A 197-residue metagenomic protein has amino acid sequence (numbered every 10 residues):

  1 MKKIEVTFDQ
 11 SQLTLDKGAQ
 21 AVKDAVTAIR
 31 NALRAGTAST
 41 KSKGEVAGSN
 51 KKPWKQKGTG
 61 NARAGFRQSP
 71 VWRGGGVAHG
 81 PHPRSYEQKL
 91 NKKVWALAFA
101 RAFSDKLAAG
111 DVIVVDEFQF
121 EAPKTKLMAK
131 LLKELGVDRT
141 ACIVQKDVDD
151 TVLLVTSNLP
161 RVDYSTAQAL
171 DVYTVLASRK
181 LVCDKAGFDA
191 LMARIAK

Functional and structural regions predicted by a protein language model:
M1-A35, G80-K197: Extended polybasic, low-complexity segments that bind anionic RNA or targeting/receptor surfaces
T40-H79: Glycine/serine-rich anion-binding loops at beta->alpha junctions that coordinate negatively charged ligand groups
